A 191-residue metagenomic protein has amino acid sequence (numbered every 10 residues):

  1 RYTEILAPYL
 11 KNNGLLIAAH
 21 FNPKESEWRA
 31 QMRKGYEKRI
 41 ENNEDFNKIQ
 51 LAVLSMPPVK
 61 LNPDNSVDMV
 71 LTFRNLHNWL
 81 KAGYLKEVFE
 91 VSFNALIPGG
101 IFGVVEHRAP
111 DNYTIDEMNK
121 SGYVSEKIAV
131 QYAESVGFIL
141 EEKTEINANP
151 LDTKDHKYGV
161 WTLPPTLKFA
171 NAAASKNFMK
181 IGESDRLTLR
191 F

Functional and structural regions predicted by a protein language model:
A7-K11, L85-P98: A short glycine-rich, Lys/Arg-flanked "PGG" loop and its adjoining helix->strand segment in the class I
G14-H20, G99-R108: Conserved beta-strand signature within the Rossmann-like core of class I S-adenosyl-L-methionine
W28-V59: S-adenosyl-L-methionine
M56, N78-V91: A short, conserved alpha-helix within the catalytic core of class I
K60-V70: A short acidic, Gly/Pro-enriched loop at the edge of an enzyme's catalytic core that lines a small-molecule cofactor
M69-N75, K81: A short beta-strand submotif of the Rossmann-like class I SAM-dependent methyltransferase core that lines
G122-K143: Short alpha-helix
T153-F191: Core SAM-dependent methyltransferase catalytic element
